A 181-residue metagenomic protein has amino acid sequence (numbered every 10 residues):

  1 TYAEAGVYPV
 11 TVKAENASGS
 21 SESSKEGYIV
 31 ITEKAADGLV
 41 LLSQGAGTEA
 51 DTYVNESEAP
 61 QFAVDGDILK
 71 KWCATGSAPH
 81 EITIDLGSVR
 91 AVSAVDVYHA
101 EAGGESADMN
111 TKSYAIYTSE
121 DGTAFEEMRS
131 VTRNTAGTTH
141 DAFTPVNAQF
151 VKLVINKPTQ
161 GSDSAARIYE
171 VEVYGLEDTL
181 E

Functional and structural regions predicted by a protein language model:
T1-E4: Residue-level recognition of secondary-structure-to-loop junctions
G6-V10, Q149-V151: Exposed beta-strand face motif in extracellular beta-rich ectodomains
E15-S20, Q160-G161: Short, solvent-exposed loop/turn segments at the edges of extracellular beta-sandwich modules
S23-I31: C-terminal edge beta-strand
V30-D37, G175-T179: Extracellular interdomain linker/stem segments of modular secreted and single-pass surface proteins
A36-A46, L180-E181: Disulfide-bonded cysteine-rich modules in secreted/extracellular proteins, activating on the conserved Cys frameworks
S43-S57: Short, solvent-exposed loop/edge segments of extracellular or virion-exposed proteins
E58, V64-E127, R133-L180: Aromatic, loop-rich ligand-recognition surfaces of beta-strand-rich domains
